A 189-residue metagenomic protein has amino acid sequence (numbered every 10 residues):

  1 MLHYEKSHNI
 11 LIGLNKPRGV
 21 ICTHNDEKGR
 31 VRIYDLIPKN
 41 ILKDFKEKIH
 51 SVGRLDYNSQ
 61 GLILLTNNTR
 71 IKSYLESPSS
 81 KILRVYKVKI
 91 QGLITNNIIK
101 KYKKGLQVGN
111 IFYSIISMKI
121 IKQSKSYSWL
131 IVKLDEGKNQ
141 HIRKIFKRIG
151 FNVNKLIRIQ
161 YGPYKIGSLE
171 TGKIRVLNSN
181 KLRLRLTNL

Functional and structural regions predicted by a protein language model:
M1-L189: Basic, flexible Lys/Arg- and Gly-enriched helix-loop patches that mediate nucleic-acid binding at interfaces with rRNA
